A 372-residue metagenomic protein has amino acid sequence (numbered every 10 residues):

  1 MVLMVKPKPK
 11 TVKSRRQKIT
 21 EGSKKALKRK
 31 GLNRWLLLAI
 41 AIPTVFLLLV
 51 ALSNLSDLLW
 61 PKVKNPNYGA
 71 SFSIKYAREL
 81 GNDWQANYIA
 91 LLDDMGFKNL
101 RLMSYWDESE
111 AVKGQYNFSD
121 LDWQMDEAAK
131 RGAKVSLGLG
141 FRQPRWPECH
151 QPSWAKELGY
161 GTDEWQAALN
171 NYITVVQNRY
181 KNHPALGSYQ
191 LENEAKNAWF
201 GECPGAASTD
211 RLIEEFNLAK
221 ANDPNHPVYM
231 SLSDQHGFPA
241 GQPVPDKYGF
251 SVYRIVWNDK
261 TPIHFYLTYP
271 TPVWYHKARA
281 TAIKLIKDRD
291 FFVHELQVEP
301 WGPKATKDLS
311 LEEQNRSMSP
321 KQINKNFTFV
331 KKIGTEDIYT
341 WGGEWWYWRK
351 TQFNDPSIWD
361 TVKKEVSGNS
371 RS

Functional and structural regions predicted by a protein language model:
M1-W35: N-terminal Lys/Arg-rich, disordered targeting/topogenic segments
L52-F97, M103: Boundary/entry segment of secreted carbohydrate-active catalytic domains
R78-D94, L169-Q177, L232-A240, S319-F329: Short, acidic/polar
Q85-D94, N99-W154, C203-Y229: Aromatic-lined substrate-binding rim segments of carbohydrate-active enzymes
Y105-D120, Q143-E164, A195-P204, P262-I263 (+2 more regions): Surface-exposed, active-site-proximal loop segments in enzymatic domains
R142-P144, L169-P204, Y339: Active-site groove signature of glycoside hydrolases
H226-T306, I358-D360: Glycoside hydrolase catalytic-domain groove-lining segments
D290-R371: Substrate-binding cleft of secreted/luminal carbohydrate-active enzymes
